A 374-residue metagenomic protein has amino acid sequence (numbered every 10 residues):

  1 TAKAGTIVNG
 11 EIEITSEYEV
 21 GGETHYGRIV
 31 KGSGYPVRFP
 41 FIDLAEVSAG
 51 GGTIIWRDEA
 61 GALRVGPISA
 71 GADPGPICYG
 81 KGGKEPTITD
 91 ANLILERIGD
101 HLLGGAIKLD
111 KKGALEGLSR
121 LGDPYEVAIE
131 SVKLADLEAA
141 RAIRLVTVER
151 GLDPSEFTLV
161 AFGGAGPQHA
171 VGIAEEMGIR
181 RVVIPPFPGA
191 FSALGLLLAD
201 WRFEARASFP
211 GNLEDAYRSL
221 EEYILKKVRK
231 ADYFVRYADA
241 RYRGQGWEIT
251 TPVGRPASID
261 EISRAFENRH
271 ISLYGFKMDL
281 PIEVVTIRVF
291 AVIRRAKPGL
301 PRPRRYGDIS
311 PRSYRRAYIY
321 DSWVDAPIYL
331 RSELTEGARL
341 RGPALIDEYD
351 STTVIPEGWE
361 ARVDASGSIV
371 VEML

Functional and structural regions predicted by a protein language model:
T1-A2, T6-V8, L44, G50-G52 (+6 more regions): C-terminal, non-catalytic interaction/recognition modules in large multi-subunit enzymes and RNPs
I12-Y26, L63: Flexible phosphate/Mg2+-sensing switch loops adjacent to catalytic phosphate-binding sites
V20-F41: Surface-exposed acidic, glycine/proline-enriched linker/cap segments that occur as 15-30-residue helix-coil
I55-W56, D90: Short hydrophobic alpha-helical segments that form membrane-spanning helices or hydrophobic packing faces of helical
